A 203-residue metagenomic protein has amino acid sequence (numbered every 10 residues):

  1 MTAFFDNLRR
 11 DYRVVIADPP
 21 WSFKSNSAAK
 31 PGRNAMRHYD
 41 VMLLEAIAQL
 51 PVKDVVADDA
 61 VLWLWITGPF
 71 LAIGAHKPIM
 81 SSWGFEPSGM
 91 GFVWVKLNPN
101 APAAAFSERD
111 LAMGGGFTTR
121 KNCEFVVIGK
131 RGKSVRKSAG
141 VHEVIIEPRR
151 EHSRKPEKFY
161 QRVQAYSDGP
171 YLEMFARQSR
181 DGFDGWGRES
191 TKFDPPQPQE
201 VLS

Functional and structural regions predicted by a protein language model:
M1-S203: Class I S-adenosyl-L-methionine-dependent methyltransferase catalytic core
